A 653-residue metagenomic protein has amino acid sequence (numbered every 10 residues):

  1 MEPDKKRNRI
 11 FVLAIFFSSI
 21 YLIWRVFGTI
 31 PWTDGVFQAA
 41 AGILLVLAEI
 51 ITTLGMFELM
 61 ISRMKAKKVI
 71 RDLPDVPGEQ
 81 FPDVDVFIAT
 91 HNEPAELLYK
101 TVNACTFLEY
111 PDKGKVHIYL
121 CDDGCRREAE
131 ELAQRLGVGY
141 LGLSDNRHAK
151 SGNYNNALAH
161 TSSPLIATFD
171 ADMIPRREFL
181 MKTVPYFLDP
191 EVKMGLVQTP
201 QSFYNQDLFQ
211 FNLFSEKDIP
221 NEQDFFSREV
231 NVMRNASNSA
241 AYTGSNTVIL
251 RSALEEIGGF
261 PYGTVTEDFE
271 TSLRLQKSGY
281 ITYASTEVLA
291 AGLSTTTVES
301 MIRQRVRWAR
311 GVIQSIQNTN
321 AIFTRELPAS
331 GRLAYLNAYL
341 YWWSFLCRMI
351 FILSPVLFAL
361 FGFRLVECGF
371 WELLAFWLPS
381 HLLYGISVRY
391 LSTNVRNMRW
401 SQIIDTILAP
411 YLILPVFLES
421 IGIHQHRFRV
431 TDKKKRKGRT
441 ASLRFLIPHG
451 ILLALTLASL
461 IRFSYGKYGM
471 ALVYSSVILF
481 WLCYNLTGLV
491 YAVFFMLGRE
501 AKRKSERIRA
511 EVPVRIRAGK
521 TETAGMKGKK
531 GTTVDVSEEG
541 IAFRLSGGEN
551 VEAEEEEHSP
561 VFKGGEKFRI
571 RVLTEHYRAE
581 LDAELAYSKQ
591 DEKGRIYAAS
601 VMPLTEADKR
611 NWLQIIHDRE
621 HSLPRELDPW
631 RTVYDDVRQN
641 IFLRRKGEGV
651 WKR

Functional and structural regions predicted by a protein language model:
M1-Q80, A133, F345, Y468-L497 (+1 more regions): N-terminal membrane-anchoring/stem segments of glycan-assembly enzymes
Y21-I50, V76, Y341-H426, S442-R499 (+1 more regions): Membrane-embedded multi-pass helical conduit in multi-pass membrane proteins, especially envelope-biosynthetic
D83-F87, H117, E270: Cell-envelope/extracellular polymer assembly enzymes that use nucleotide-activated donors
N103-K115: Short, acidic, metal-binding catalytic loop of nucleotide-sugar glycosyltransferases
C121-A129, N146: A conserved acidic beta->alpha catalytic loop
G142-L165, R177-V265, Q276-K277, V298-L340: Long helical/loop segments within the catalytic core of UDP-sugar-dependent glycosyltransferases, especially the large
D170-I174: The conserved acidic donor/metal-binding loop of glycosyltransferases
T440-R653: Structured alpha-helical
